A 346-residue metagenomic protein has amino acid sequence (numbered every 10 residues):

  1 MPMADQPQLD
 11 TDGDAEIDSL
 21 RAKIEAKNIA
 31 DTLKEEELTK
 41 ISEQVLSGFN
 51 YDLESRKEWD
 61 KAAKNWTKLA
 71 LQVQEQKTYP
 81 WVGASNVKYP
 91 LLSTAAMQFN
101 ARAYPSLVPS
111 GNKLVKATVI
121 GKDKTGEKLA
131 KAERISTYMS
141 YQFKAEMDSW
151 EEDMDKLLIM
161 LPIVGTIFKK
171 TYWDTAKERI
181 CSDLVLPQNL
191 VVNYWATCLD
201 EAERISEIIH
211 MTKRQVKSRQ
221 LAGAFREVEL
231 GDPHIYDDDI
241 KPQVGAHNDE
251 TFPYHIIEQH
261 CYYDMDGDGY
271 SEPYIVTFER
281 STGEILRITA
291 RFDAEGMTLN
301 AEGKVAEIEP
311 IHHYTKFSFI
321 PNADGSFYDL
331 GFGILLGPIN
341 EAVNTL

Functional and structural regions predicted by a protein language model:
M1-L346: Extended alpha-helical, oligomerization-prone segments that build pores/tubes and scaffolds
